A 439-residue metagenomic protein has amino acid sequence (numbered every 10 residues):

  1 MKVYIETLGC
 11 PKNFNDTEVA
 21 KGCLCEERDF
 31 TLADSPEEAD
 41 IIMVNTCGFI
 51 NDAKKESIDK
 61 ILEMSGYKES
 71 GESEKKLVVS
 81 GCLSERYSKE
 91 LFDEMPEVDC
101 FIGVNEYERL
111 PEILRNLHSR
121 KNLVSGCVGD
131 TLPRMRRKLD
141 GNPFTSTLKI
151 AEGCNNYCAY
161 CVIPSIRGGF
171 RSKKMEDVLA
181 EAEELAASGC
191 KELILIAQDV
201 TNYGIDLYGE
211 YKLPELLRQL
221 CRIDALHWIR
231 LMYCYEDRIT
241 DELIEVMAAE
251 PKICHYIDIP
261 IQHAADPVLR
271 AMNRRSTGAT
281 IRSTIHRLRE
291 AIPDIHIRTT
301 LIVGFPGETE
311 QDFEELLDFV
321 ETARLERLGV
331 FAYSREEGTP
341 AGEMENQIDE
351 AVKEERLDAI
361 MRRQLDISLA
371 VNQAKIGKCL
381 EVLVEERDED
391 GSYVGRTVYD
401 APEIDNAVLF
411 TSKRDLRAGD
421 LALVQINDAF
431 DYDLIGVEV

Functional and structural regions predicted by a protein language model:
M1-Y203, E242, I253, I257 (+6 more regions): Proteins enriched for Cys/Gly/acidic motifs involved in redox and nucleic-acid/cofactor modification
E6, I196-Q198, M232-C234, P260-Q262 (+5 more regions): Generic beta-strand/beta-sheet core signal
G48-F49, R167-G168, L207-E210, R270-S276 (+1 more regions): Short glycine-enriched, charge-decorated loop/helix-capping segments at active-site entrances that position
E74-G81, R86, L91, A187-Q311: Conserved SAM/AdoMet-binding glycine-rich loop
K138-L139, E245-A249, I261, N372-A374 (+2 more regions): Replace "in large, NTP-powered and nucleic-acid-processing enzymes" with "in large, NTP-powered factors and other
C158, V178, L195, L231 (+7 more regions): Conserved, mostly hydrophobic/aromatic
E343-V439: Terminal RNA-binding accessory module
